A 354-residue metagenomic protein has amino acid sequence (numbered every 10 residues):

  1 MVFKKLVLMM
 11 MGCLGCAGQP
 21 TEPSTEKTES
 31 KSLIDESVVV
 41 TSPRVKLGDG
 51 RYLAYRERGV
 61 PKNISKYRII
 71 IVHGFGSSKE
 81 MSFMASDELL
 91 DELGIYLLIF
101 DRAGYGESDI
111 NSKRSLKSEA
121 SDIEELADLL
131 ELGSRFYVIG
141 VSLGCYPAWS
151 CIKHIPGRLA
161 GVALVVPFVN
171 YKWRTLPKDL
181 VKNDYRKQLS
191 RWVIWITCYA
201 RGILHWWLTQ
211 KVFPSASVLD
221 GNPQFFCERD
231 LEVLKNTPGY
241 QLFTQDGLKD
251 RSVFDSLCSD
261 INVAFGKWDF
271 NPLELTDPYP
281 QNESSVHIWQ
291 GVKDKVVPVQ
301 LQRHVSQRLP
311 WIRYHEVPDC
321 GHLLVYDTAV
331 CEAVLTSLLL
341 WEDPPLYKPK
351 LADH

Functional and structural regions predicted by a protein language model:
V2-K46, R56-R58: An N-terminal hydrophobic leader/cap segment in hydrolases
R51-E107: Conserved HGGG/HGGXW glycine-rich cap/lid loop of the alpha/beta-hydrolase fold
S118-Y137: Conserved acidic catalytic loop of the alpha/beta-hydrolase fold
S134-L176: Conserved hydrolase catalytic core segment
K178-L275: Alpha/beta-hydrolase
Q281-N282, H287-Q290, D294: Short beta-strand/loop motif that positions the catalytic acidic residue of the alpha/beta-hydrolase fold
K295-L301: Conserved alpha/beta-hydrolase "acid-adjacent" motif
R303-H354: Catalytic active-site module of serine/aspartate enzymes centered on a nucleophile-bearing elbow/loop
